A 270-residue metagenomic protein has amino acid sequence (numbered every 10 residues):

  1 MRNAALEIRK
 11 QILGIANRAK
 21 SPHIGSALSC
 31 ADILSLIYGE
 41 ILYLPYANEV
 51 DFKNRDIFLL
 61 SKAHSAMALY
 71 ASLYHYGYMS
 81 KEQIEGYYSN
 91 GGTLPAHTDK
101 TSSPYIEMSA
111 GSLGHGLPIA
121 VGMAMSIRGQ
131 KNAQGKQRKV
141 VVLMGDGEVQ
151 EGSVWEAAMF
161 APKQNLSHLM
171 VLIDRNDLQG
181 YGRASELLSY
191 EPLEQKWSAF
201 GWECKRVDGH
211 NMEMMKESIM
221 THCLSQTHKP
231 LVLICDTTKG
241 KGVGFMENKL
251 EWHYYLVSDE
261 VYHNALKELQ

Functional and structural regions predicted by a protein language model:
A5-S21, D174-N176: N-terminal capping segment at the start of a domain
I15, P22, A27-K163: Cofactor-binding active-site loop characterized by glycine-rich and histidine/acidic residues
D32, H64-S65, N176-D177, N211 (+1 more regions): Glycine-rich beta-alpha junction loops
D56-F58, R138-V142, L169, T227-T237: Generic beta-sheet signal
A71, D99, S153-W155, Y181-S185 (+2 more regions): Short acidic, glycine/serine/threonine-rich loops at helix termini
K136-R138, E186-S218: Conserved thiamine diphosphate
E151-N176, V232-I234: A short alpha/beta connector and helix-capping loop motif
M212, E217-Q270: Glycine/aspartate-rich loop-and-adjacent alpha/beta segment that forms the canonical ThDP
